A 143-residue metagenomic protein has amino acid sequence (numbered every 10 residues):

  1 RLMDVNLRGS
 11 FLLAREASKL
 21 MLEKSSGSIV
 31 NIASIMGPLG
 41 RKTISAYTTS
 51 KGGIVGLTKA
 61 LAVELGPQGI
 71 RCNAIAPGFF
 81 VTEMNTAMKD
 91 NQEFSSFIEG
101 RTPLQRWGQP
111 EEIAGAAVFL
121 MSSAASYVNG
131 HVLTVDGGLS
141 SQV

Functional and structural regions predicted by a protein language model:
R1-F11, S26, V30, I54 (+1 more regions): Catalytic Tyr-X3-Lys loop
A14, S50, T58: Active-site helix of classical SDR
K19, V63-P67, S126: Alpha-helical segment proximal to the catalytic Tyr-Lys
S34: Residue(s) in the substrate-gating loop at a strand-loop-helix junction that position the organic substrate next
L39, V118, N129-V143: Short C-terminal tail/terminal secondary-structure segment of NAD(P)H-dependent dehydrogenase/reductase domains
L39-S45, P67-Q68, Q105, S123: Active-site loop immediately N-terminal to the catalytic Tyr-X3-Lys motif of short-chain dehydrogenase/reductase
V55, A76-A87: Short, flexible catalytic-loop segment of classical short-chain dehydrogenase/reductase
A74, S96-A124, V128, G137: C-terminal helical subdomain
